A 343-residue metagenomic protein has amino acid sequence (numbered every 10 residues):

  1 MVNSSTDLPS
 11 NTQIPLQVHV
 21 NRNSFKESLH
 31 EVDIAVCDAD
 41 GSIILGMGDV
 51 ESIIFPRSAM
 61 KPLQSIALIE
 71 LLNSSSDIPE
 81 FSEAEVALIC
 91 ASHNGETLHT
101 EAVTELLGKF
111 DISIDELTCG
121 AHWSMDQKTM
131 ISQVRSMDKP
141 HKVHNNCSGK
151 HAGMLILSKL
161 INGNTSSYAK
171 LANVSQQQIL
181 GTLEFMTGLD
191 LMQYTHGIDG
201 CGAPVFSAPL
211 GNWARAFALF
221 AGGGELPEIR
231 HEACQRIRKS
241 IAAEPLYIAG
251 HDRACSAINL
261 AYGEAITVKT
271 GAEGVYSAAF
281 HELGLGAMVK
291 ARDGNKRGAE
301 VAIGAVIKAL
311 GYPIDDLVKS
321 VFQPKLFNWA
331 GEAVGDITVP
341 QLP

Functional and structural regions predicted by a protein language model:
M1-E51: Beta-lactamase-like hydrolase cores
V2, T6-N11, E80-Q193: Active-site-adjacent helix/loop patches that line small-molecule binding or acyl-intermediate pockets
N23-K26, H144, A265-K269: Short Gly/Pro-enriched turn/cap motifs at secondary-structure boundaries
L29-I34, A152, L180, E273-Y276: Short glycine-rich loop/turn motifs
G41-E51, Q133-K139, M192-I198: Glycine/charged-rich beta-loop-alpha catalytic/anionic-binding loops adjacent to active sites
P56-S74: Active-site SXXK
I69-P79, D111-D115, I161-S167, V174-L180 (+2 more regions): Bacterial peptidoglycan biogenesis and beta-lactam-recognition machinery
A218-P343: Structured C-terminal helix/loop/strand segments within mature extracytoplasmic catalytic/sensor domains
